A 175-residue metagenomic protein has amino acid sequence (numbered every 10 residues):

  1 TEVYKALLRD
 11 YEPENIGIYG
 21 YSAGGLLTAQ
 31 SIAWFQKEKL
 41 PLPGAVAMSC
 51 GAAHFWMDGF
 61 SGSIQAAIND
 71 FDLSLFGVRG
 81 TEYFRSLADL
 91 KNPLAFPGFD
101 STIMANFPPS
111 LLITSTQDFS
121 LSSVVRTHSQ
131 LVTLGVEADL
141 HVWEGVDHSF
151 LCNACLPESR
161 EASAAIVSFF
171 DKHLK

Functional and structural regions predicted by a protein language model:
T1-K175: Alpha/beta-hydrolase superfamily serine-hydrolase fold, recognizing
